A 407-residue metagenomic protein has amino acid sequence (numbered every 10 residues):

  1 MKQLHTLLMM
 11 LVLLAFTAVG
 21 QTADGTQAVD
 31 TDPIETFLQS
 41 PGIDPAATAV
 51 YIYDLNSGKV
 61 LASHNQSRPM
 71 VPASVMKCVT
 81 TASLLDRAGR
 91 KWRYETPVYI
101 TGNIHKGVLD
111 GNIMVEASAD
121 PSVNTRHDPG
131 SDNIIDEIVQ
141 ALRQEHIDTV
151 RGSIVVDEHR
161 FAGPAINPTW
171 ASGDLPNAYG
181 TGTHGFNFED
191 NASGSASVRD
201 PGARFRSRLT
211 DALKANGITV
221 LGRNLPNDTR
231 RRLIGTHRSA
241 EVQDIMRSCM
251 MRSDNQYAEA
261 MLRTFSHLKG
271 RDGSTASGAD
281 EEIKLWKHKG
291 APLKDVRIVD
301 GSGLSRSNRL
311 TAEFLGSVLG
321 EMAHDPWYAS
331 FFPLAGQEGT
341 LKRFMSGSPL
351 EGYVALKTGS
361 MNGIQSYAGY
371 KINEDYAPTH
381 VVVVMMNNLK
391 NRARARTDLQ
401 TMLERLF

Functional and structural regions predicted by a protein language model:
L7-A15: Bacterial N-terminal signal peptides
A18-P69, I138-H146: Beta-lactamase-like hydrolase cores
P45-A47, N65-S67, V75-M76, K91-R93 (+9 more regions): Extracytoplasmic
G58, P72-R90, I154, F186 (+3 more regions): Active-site SXXK
L61-S63, S266-F407: Small-residue-rich helix-loop
R87-T101, G217, L221-R223, Y328-A329: Short, well-structured active-site flanking segments
T96-G102, L109-S207, R238-E281: Active-site-adjacent helix/loop patches that line small-molecule binding or acyl-intermediate pockets
D148, A192-F331: A small/polar active-site loop signature that marks catalytic segments
